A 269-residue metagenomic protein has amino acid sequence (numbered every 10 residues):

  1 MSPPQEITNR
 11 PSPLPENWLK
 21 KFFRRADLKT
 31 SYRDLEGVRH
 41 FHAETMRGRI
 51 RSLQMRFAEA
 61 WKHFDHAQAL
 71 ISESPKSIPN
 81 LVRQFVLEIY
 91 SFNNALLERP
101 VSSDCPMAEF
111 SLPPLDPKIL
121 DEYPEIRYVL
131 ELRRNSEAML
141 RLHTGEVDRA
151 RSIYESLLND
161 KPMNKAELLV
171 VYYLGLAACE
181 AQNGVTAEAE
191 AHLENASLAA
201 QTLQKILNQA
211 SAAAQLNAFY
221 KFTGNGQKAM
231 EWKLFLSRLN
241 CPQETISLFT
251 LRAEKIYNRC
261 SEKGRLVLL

Functional and structural regions predicted by a protein language model:
M1-N17, N195-L198, T202-L269: C-terminal non-catalytic interaction modules
Y32-R33, D65-K76, E109-D121, E155-P162 (+3 more regions): Amphipathic alpha-helical segments of tetratricopeptide repeats
G37, S77-L81, R127, A166 (+1 more regions): Inter-repeat boundary and helix-capping residues of tandem alpha-helical solenoids
H42, L81-F85, E125-L132, V171 (+3 more regions): Residue register of alpha-helical TPR repeats
T45, E88, R134-N135, L174 (+1 more regions): TPR/TPR-like alpha-solenoid signature
